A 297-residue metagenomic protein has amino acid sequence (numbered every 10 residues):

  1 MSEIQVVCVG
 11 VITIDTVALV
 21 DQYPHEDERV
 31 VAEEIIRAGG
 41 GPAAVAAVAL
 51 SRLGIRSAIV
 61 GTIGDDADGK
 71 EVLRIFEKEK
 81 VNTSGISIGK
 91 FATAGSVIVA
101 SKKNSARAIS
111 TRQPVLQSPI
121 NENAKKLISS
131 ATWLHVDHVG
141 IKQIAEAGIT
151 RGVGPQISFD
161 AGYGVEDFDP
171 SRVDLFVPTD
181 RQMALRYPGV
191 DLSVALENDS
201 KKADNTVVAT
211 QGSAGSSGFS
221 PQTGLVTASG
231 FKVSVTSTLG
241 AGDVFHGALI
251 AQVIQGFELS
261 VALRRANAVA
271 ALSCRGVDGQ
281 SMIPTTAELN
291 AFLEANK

Functional and structural regions predicted by a protein language model:
M1-I4, E166, L192-K297: Conserved phosphate-binding/catalytic region of the ribokinase-like
M1-V60, A67-E71, S234-V235, Q280 (+1 more regions): Glycine-rich phosphate/adenosyl-contacting loop at the front of the ribokinase-like
V6, R56-S57, T83-S84, I157 (+1 more regions): Hydrophobic anchor at the start of a short beta-strand that flanks the dinucleotide cofactor-binding loop
Y23-A32, V177-D180, V226-A228: Short glycine/proline- and charge-enriched loop/turn segments that cap or connect secondary-structure elements
E26-V30, R37, R52-W133, N290-K297: Conserved N-terminal subdomain of the carbohydrate kinase-like
V48, L73-R74, E197, S260: Alpha-helical segments flanking ligand/cofactor-binding loops in enzyme cores
L50, T179, G242: Short, conserved phosphate/pyrophosphate- and ester-handling motifs at nucleotide-, phospho-/glycolipid
T132-N198, T206, A214-G215: Conserved beta-alpha-beta core of the PfkB/ribokinase-like small-molecule kinase fold
